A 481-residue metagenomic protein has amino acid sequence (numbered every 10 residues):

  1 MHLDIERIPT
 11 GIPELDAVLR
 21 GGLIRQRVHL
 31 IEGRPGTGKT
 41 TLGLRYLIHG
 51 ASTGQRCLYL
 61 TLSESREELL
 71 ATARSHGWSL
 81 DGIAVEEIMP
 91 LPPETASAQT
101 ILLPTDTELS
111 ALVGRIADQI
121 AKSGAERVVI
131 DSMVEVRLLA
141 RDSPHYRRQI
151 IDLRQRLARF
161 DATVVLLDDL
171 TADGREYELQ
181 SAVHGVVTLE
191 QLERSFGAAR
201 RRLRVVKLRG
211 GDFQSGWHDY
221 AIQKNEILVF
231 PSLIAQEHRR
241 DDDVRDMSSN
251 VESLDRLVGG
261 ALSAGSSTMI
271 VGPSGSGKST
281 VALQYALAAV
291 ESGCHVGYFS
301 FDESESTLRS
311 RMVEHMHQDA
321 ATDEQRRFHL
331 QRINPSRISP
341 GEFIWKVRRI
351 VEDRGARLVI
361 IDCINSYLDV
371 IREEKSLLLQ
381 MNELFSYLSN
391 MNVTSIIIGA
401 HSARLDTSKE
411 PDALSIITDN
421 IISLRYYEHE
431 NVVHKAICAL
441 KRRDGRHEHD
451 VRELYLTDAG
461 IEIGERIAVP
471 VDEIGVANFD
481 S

Functional and structural regions predicted by a protein language model:
M1-H2, E6, G114, S123 (+3 more regions): Conserved P-loop NTPase
V18-I83, E87, L257-D319: Walker A/P-loop NTP-binding active-site region of P-loop NTPases, recognizing the glycine-rich GxxxxGKT/S
Q26, T53-R56, D81, D161-A162 (+9 more regions): Short glycine-/polar-rich loops that comprise or flank the Walker A/P-loop and associated switch/sensor motifs
H29, I101-A182, V186, R337-I421 (+1 more regions): P-loop NTPase motor core
Y46, A71-R74, D169, D173-Y177 (+8 more regions): Short beta-alpha junctions and helix-cap segments that line functional grooves
Q55-L138, C294-R372: Conserved inter-motif catalytic segment of the P-loop NTP-binding fold
S63-E67, S75, M89-P93, V134-V136 (+15 more regions): Conserved nucleotide-binding/hydrolysis micro-motifs of P-loop NTPases
S249, D255-G275, T280-A282, R326-I333 (+4 more regions): Flexible loop/N-cap segments at domain edges
